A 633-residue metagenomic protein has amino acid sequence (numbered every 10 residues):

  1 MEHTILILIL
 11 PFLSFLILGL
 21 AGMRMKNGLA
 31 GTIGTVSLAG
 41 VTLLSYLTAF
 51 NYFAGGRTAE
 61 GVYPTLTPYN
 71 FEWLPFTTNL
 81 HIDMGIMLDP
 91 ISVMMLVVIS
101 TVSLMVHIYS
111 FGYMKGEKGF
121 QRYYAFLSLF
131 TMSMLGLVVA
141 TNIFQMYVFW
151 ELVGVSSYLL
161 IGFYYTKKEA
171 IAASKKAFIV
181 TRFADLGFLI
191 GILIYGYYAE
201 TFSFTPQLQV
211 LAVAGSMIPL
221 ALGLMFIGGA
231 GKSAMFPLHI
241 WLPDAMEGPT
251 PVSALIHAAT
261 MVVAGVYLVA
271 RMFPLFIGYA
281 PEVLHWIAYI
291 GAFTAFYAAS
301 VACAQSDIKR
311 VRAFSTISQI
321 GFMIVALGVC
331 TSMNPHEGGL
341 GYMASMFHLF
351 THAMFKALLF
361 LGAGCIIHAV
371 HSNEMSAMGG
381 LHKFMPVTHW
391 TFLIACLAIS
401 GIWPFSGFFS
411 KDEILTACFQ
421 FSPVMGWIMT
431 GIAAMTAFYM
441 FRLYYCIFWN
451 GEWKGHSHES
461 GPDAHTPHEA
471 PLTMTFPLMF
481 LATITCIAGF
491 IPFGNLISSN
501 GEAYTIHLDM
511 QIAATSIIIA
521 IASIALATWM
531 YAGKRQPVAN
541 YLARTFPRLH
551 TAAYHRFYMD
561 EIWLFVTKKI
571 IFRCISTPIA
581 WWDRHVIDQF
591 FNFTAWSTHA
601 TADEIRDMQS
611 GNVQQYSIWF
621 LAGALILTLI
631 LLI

Functional and structural regions predicted by a protein language model:
M1-I9, M25-T32, L80-V98, G136-F149 (+7 more regions): Membrane-entry segments of alpha-helical transmembrane domains in multi-pass membrane proteins
E2-H3, A21-A125, Y197-G215, P219 (+4 more regions): Transmembrane helix-loop-helix hairpins at membrane boundaries of multipass inner-membrane proteins
L8-M23, L104, A230, A234 (+1 more regions): N-terminal signal-anchor/start-transfer transmembrane helix
N27-V41, A173-D185, H382-T391, H468-A482 (+1 more regions): Alpha-helical transmembrane segments and their helix-start/interface "positive-inside/aromatic belt" motifs in integral
T77-M87, G494-Q511, A532-I633: Aromatic-capped, Gly/Pro-kinked transmembrane alpha-helices
M105-M146, V155-T466, F490: Hydrophobic transmembrane alpha-helices and their helix-loop junctions in integral membrane proteins
L397-F409, E413, L481-N500, T567 (+1 more regions): Alpha-helical transmembrane segments and their membrane-interface junctions in multi-pass membrane proteins
P467-A525: Hard-cation-handling environments
